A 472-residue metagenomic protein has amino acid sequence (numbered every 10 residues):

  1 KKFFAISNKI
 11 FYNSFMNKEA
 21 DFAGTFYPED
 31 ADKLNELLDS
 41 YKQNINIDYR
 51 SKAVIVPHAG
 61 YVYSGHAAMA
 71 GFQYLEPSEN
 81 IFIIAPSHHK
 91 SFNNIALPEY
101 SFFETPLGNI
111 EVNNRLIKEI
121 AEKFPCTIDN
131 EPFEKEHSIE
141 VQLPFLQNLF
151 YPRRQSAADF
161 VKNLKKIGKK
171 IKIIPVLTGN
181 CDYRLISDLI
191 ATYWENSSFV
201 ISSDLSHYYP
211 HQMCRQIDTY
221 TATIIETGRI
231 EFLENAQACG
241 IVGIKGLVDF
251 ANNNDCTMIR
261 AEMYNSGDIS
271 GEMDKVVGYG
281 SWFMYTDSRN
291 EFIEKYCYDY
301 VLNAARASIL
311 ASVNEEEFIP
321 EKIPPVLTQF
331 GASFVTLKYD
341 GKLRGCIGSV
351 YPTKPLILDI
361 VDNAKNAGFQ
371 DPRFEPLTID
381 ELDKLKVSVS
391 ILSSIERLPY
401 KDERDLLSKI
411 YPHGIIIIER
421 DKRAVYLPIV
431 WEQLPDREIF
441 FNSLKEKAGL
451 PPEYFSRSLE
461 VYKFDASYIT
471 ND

Functional and structural regions predicted by a protein language model:
K9-Y12: Short, positively charged and aromatic/hydrophobic N-terminal segments
M16-R154, F160-S270: Active-site histidine-anchored catalytic micro-motif
S51, E140-L143, Y279, F330-T336: Short glycine-rich loop/turn motifs
K123, L149, Y193, G228 (+8 more regions): Change "in soluble alpha/beta enzymes" to "in soluble alpha/beta proteins
F145, P175, Y279-S281, A304 (+1 more regions): Conserved hydrophobic/aromatic beta-strand scaffold that supports enzyme active sites
Y264-N290: Long, Lys/Arg- and hydrophobic-enriched amphipathic alpha-helices
R289-D472: Basic nucleic-acid-binding interfaces
